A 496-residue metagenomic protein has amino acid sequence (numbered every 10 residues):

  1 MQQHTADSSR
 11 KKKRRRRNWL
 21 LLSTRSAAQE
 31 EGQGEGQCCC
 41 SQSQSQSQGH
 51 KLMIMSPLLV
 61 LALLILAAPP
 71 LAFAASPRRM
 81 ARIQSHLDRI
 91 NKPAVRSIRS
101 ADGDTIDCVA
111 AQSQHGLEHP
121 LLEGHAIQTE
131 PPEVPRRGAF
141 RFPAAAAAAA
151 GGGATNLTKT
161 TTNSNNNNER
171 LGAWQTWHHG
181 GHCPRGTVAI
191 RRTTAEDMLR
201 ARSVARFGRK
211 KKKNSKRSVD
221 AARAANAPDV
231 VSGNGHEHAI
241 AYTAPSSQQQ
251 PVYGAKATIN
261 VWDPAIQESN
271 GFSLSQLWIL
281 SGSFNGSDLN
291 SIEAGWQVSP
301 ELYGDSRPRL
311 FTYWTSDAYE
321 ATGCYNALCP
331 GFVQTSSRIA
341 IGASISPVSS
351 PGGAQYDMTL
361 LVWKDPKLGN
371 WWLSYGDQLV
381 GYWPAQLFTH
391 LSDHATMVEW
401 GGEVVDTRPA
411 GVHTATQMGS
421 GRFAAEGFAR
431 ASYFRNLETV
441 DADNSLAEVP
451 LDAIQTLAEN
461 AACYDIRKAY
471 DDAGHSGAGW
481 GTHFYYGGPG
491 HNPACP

Functional and structural regions predicted by a protein language model:
M1-L63, L71-S76: Classical eukaryotic N-terminal signal peptides for Sec-dependent ER targeting/secretion, especially the positively
I54-P496: Exposed, interaction-prone regions of secreted/extracellular proteins
